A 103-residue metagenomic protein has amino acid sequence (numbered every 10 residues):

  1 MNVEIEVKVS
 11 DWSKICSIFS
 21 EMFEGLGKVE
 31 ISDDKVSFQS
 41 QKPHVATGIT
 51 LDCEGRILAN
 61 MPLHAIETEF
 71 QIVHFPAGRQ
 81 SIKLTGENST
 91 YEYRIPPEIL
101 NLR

Functional and structural regions predicted by a protein language model:
M1-R103: Acidic, polar-rich N-terminal leader regions of halophilic archaeal proteins
